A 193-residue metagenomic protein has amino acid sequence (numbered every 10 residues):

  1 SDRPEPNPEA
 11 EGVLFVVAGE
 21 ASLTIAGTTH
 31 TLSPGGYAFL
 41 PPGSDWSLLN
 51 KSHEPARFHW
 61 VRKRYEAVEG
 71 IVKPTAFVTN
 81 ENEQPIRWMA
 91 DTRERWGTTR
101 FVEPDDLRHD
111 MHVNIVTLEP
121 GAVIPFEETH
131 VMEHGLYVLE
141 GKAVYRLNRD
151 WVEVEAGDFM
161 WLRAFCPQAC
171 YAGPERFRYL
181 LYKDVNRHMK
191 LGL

Functional and structural regions predicted by a protein language model:
S1-P4, E11, M89-F126, M132 (+1 more regions): A short glycine-rich, His/Asp/Glu-containing loop-to-beta-strand
D2-P41, L48: Extended, compositionally biased flexible segments
R3, H53-M111, G192-L193: A short, N-terminal "cap"/entry segment at the start of jelly-roll beta-barrel domains of the cupin/DSBH fold
R3-A10, T29-T31, N50, P104-R108 (+4 more regions): Short, low-complexity cationic-aromatic patches
P6-L23, I115-E119, E128-V144: Short, conserved beta-strand element in jelly-roll/cupin
V13, E20-S22, D45, P55 (+5 more regions): Structural motif
G27-P42, N148-A164: Short acidic-glycine-tyrosine-enriched beta hairpin
T29, P42-V68, A164-M189: Ligand-binding loop in jelly-roll beta-barrel domains
